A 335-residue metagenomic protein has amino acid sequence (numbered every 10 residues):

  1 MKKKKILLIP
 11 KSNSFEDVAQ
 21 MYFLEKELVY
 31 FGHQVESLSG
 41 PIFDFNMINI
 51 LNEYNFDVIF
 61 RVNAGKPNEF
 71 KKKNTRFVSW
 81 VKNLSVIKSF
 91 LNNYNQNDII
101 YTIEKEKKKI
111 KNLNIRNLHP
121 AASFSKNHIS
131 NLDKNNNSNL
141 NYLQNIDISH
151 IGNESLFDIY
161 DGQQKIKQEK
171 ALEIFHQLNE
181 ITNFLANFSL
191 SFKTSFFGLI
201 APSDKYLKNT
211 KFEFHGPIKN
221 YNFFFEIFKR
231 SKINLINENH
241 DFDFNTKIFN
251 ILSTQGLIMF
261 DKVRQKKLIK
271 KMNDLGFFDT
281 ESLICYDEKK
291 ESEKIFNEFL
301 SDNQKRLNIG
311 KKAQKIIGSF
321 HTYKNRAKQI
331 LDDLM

Functional and structural regions predicted by a protein language model:
K3-I42, N93, K109, Y206-L334: Catalytic binding pocket for nucleotide-activated donors in carbohydrate/polymer assembly enzymes
K3-L8, N145-D147, K193: Residues that mark the start of a beta-strand
K5-N114, K126-L132, N222, F242 (+1 more regions): Extended catalytic core of nucleotide-activated donor transferases of GT-like folds
L8-P10, G152, S195-G198: Short beta-strand segments
F60-N63, S79-K82, Y101-E104, I151 (+4 more regions): Short His-Asn-centered micro-motif
K71-F184, T322-N325: Catalytic core of nucleotide-activated saccharide and alditol-phosphate transferases
H176-P202: A conserved nucleotide-sugar
